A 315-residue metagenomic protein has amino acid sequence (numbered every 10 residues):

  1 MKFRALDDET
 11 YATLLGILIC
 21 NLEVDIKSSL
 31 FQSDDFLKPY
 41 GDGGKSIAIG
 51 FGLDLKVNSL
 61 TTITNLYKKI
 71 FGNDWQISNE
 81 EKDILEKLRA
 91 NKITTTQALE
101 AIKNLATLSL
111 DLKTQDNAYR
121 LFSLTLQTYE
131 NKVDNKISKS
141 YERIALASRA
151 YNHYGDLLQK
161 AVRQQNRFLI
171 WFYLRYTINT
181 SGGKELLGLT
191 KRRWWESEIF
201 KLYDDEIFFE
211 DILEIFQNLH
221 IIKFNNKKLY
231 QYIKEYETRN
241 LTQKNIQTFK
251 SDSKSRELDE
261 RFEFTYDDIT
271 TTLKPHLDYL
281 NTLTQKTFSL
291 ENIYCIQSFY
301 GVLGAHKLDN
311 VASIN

Functional and structural regions predicted by a protein language model:
M1-R143, F168-I314: Acidic, aromatic-lined catalytic clefts of primarily extracellular/periplasmic carbohydrate-active enzymes that remodel
S138-L157: Hydrophobic/aromatic-rich, well-ordered segments within soluble, folded domains that form packed cores
G155-Q165: Short conserved catalytic/interaction loops centered on acidic-Pro-aromatic/His motifs
